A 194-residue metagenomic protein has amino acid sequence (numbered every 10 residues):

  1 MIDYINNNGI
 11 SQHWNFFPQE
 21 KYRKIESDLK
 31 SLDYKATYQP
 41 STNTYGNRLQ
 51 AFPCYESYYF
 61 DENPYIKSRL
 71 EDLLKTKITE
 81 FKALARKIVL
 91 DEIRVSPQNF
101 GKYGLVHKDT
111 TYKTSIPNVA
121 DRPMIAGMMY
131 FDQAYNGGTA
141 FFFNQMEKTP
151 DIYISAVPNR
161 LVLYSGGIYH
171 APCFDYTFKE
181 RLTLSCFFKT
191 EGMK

Functional and structural regions predicted by a protein language model:
M1-V95, N99-Y103: Non-heme Fe(II)/2-oxoglutarate
R86-K194: Catalytic core of non-heme Fe(II) oxygenases with the double-stranded beta-helix
